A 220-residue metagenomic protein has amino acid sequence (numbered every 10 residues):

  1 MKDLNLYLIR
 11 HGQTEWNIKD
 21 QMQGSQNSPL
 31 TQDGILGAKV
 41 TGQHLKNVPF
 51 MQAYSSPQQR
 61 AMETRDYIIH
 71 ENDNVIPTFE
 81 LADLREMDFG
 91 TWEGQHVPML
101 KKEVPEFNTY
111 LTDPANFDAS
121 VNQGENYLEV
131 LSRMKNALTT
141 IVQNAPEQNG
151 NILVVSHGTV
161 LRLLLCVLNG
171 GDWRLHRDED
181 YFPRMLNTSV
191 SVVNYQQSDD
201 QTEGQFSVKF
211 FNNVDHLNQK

Functional and structural regions predicted by a protein language model:
K2-D3, M87-M99, Q143, E147-G150 (+1 more regions): Acidic, low-complexity terminal tails and accessory targeting/binding regions of phosphate-metabolizing enzymes
N5-I9, Y54, G150-S156: Beta-strand elements within well-structured catalytic alpha/beta cores of enzymes that handle phosphate/sulfate esters
Y7, Q13-I68, N122-K135: Loop-to-helix element that buttresses phosphate recognition and phosphoryl-transfer chemistry
G12, G158, V214: Active-site metal-binding loops of divalent metal-dependent hydrolases
V40-N108: Phosphate-coordination/substrate-recognition cap region in phosphate-metabolizing enzymes
N108-E129: Short glycine/proline- and acidic residue-enriched helix-loop micro-motifs that form flexible lids or anion-recognition
N136, A145-P146, I152-T159: His/acidic metal-ligating clusters that form di-metal
G158-R162, S189: GST superfamily/GST-like fold recognition
